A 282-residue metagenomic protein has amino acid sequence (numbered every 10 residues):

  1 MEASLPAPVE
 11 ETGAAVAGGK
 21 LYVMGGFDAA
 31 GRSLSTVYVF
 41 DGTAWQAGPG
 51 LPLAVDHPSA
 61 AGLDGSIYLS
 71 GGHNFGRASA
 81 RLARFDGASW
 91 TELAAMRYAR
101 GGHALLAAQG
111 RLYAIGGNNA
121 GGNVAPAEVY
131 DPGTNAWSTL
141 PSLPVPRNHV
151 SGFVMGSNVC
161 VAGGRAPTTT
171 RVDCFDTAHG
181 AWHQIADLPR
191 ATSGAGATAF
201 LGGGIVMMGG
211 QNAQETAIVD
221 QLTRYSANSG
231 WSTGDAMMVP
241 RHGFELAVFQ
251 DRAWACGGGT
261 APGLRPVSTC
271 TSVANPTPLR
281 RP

Functional and structural regions predicted by a protein language model:
M1-P282: Kelch-like beta-propeller repeat domains
